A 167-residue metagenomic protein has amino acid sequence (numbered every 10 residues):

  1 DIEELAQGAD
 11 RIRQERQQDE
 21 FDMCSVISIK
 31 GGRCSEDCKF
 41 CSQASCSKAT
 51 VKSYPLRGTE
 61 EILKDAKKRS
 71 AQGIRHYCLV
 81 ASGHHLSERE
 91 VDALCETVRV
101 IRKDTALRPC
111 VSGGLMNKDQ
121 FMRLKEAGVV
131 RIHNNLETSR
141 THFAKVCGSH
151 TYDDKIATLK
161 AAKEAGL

Functional and structural regions predicted by a protein language model:
D1-E4: Long amphipathic alpha-helical segments
A6, S35, V91-L94: Conserved strand-to-helix beginnings and helix N-cap segments that scaffold or border functional pockets
D10-R11, R99: Active-site phosphate/pyrophosphate- and oxyanion-stabilizing loops and adjacent acidic/basic residues in soluble
R11, E15, E20-E61: Canonical Radical SAM [4Fe-4S] cluster-binding loop centered on the CxxxCxxC motif and its immediate flanking residues
C46-D65, R69-L167: Core AdoMet radical
